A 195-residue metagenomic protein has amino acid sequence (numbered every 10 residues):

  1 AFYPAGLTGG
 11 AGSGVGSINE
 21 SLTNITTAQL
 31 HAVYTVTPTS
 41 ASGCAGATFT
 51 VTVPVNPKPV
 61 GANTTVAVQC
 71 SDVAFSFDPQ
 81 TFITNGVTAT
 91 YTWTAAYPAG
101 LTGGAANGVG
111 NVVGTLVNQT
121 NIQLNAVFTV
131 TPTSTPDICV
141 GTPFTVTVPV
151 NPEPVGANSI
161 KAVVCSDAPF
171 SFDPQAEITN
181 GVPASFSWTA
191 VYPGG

Functional and structural regions predicted by a protein language model:
A1-G195: Extracellular low-complexity Ser/Thr/Asn/Gly-rich intrinsically disordered segments
